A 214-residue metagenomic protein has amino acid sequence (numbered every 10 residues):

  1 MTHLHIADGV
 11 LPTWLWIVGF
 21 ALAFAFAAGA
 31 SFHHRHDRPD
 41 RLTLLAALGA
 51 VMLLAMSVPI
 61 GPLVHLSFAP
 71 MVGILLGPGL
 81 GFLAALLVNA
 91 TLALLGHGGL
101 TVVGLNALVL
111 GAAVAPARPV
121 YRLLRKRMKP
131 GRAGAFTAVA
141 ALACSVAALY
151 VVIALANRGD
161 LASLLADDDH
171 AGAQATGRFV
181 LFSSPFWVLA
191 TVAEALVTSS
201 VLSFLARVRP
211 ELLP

Functional and structural regions predicted by a protein language model:
T2-V72: Hydrophobic transmembrane alpha-helices
I17, L42-A47, S67, F82-L86 (+3 more regions): Hydrophobic alpha-helical transmembrane segments
V18-A25, G111-V120, L189-S203: Hydrophobic cores of alpha-helical transmembrane segments in multi-pass inner/ER membrane proteins, independent
A25-R35, V120-R125, L205-R209: Structural signal for the C-terminal ends of transmembrane alpha-helices and the immediately following loop
A27, N106-I153: Short helix-perturbing small/polar motifs within transmembrane alpha-helices
A55-V114: Alpha-helical membrane segments and adjacent membrane-interface helices in multi-pass membrane proteins
A135-L142, V146, S163-P214: C-terminal transmembrane helix-loop-helix hairpin of multi-pass membrane proteins
V151-L164: Membrane-helix interface motif
